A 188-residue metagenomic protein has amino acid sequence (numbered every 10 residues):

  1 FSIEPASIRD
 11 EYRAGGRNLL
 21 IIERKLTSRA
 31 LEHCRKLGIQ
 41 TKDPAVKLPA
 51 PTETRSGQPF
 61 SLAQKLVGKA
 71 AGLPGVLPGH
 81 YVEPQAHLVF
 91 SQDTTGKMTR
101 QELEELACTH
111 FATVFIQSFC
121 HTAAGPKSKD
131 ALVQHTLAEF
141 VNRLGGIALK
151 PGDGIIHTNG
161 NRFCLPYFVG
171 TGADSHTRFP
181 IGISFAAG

Functional and structural regions predicted by a protein language model:
F1-G188: Fe-S-dependent hydro-lyases/dehydratases of central metabolism
